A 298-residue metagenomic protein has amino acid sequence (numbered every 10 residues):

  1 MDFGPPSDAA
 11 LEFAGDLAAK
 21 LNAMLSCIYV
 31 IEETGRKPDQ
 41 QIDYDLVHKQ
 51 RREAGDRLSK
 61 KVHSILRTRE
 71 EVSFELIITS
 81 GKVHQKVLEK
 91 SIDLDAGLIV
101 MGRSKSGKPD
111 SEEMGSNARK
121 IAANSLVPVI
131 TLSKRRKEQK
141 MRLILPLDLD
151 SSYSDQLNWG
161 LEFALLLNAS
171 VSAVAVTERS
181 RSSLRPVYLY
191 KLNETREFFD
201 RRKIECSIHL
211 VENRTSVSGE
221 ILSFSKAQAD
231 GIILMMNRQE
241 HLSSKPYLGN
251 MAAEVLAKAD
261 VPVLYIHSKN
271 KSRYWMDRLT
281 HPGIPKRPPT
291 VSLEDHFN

Functional and structural regions predicted by a protein language model:
M1-Y44, R142-L210, D230, K258-A259 (+2 more regions): Small/aliphatic-rich secondary-structure junction motif
F13-D16, K20, Q85-K137, K226-R278 (+1 more regions): Gly/Ser-rich helix-loop-strand patches that form or flank binding pockets for ribonucleotide-derived cofactors
G15, H63, R119, L161 (+3 more regions): Active-site phosphate/pyrophosphate- and oxyanion-stabilizing loops and adjacent acidic/basic residues in soluble
P38, S111-E112, Q156, S183-V187 (+3 more regions): Short, well-ordered secondary-structure micro-motifs
Y44-R57: A short acidic, glycine-rich active-site loop that binds or catalyzes chemistry on phosphate/adenosine moieties
I65-V72, F199-I204: Short helix-capping segments at alpha-helix termini
S73-L76, S207-I208: Rossmann-fold cofactor-recognition segment
I77-K86, V211-S218: Charged docking surfaces used in two-component/phosphorelay signaling
